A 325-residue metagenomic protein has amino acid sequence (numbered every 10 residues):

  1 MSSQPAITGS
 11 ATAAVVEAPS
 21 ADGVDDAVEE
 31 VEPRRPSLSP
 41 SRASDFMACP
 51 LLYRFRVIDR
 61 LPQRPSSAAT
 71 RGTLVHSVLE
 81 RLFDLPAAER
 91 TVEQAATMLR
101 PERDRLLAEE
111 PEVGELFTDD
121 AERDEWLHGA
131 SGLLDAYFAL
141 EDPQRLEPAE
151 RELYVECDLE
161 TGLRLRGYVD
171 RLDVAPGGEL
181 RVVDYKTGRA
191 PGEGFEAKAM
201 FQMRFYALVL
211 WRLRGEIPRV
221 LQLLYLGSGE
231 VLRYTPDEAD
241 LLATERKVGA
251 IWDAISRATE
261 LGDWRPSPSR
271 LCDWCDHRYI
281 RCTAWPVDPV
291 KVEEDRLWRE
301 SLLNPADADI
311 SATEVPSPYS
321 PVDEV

Functional and structural regions predicted by a protein language model:
M1-A69, E300-V325: C-terminal, charged and often intrinsically disordered regions of DNA end-processing helicases and nucleases
S37, V209-V325: Metal-dependent nuclease catalytic regions and adjoining charged, substrate-binding loops involved in nucleic-acid end
L51-V57, H76-L79, E109-E110, R181-T187 (+2 more regions): Short acidic (Asp/Glu) and glycine-rich catalytic loops that position anionic groups and cofactors
D59-A68, D84-R90, G192-E193, L261-D263: Short, polar/flexible loop-turn hinges at active-site or ligand-entry regions and domain interfaces
S67, R71, V75, W126 (+2 more regions): Hydrophobic (often cysteine-bearing) scaffold residues that line and stabilize catalytic clefts of nucleotide/cofactor
L74-L85, A254-A258: Solvent-exposed, amphipathic alpha-helical segments
V78-R151: A non-catalytic, helix-rich entry segment at domain boundaries
L153-V248: Mg2+/Mn2+-dependent nuclease catalytic core
